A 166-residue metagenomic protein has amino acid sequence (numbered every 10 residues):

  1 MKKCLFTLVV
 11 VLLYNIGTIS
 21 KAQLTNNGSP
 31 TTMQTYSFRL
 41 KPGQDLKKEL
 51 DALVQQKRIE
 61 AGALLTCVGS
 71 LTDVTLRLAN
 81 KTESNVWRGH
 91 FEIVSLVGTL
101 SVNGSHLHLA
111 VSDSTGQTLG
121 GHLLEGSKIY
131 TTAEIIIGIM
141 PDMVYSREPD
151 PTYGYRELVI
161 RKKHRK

Functional and structural regions predicted by a protein language model:
M1-Q23: Bacterial Sec-dependent N-terminal signal peptides
Q23-Q55, I59-A61, L65-H106, D113-L119 (+1 more regions): N-terminal intrinsically disordered, cationic/polar leader segments that include organellar targeting peptides
